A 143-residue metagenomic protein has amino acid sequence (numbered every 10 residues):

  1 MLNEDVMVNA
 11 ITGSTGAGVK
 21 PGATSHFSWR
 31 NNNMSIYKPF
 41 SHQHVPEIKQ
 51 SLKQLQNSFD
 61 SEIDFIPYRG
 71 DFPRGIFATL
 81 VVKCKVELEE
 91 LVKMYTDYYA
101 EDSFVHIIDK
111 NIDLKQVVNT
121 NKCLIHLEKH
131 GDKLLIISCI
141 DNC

Functional and structural regions predicted by a protein language model:
M1: Short alpha-helices
E4-I140: C-terminal substrate-binding/catalytic lobe of Rossmann-fold NAD(P)-dependent oxidoreductases
C143: A conserved FAD-binding loop/helix module that cradles the flavin
